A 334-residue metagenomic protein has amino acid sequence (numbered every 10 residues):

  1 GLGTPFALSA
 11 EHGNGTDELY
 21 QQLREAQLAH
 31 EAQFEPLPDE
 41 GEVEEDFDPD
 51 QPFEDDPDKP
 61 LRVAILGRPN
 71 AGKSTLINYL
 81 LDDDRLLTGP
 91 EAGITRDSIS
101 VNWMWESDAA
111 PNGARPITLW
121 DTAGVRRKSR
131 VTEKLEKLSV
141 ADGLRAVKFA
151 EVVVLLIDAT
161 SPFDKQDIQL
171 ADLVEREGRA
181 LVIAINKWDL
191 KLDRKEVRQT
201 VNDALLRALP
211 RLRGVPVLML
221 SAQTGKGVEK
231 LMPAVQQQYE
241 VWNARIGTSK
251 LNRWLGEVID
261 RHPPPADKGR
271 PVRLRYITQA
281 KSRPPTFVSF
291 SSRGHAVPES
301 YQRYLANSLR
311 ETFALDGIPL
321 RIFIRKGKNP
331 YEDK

Functional and structural regions predicted by a protein language model:
G1-W120, K128-A141, R145, F149-L155 (+1 more regions): C-terminal-of-GTPase-core extension/linker across diverse P-loop GTPases
